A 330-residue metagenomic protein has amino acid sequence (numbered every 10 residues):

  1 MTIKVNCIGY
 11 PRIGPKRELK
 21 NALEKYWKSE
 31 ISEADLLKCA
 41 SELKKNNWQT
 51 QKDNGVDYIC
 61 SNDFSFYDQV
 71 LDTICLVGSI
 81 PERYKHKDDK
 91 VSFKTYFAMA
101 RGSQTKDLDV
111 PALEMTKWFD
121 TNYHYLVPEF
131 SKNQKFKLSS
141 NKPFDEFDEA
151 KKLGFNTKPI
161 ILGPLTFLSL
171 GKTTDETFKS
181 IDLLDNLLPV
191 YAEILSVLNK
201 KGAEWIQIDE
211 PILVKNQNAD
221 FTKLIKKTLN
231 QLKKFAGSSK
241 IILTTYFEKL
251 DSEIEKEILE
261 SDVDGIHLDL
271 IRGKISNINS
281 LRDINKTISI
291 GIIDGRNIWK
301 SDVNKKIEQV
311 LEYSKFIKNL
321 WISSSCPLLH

Functional and structural regions predicted by a protein language model:
M1-H330: Domain-level signal for soluble alpha/beta catalytic cores
